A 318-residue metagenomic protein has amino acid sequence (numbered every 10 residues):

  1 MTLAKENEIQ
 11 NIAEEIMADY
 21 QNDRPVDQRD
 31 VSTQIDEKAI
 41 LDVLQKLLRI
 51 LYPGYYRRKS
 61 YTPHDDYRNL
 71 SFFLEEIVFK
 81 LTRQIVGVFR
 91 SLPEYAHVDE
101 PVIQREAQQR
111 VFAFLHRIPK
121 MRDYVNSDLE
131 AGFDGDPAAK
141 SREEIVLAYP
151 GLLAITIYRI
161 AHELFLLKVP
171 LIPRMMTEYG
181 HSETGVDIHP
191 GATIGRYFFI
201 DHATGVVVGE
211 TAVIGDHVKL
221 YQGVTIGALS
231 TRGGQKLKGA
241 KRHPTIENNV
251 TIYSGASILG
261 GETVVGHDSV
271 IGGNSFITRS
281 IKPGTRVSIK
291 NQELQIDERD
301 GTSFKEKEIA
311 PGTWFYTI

Functional and structural regions predicted by a protein language model:
M1-E178, T302-I318: Terminal amphipathic alpha-helical/low-complexity segments used for targeting or macromolecular assembly
K140-R142, R159, H181-E183, Y221 (+1 more regions): Residue-level signal for pocket-adjacent positions within structured domains
I160, E178, T225-G227, G239: Double-stranded beta-helix
L166-R196: Short, conserved active-site entrance elements at the starts or edges of catalytic domains
T184, H189-P190, G195-R196, D201-E210 (+10 more regions): Left-handed beta-helix
Q235-R242: Regulatory activation segment
L294-F304: Juxtamembrane/interfacial segments around transmembrane helices
